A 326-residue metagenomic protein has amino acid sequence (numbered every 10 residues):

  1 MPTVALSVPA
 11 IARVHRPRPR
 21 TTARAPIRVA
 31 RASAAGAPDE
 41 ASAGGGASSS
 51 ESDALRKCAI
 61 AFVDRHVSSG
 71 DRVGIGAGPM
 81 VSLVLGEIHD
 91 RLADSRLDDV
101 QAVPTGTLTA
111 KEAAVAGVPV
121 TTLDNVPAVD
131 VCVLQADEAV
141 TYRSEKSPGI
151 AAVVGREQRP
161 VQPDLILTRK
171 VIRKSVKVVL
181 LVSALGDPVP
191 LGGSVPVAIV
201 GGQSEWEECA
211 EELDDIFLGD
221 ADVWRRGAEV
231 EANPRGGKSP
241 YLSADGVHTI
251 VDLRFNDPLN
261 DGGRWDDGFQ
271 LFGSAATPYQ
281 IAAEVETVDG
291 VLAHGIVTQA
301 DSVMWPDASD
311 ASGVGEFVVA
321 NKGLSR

Functional and structural regions predicted by a protein language model:
M1-L6, I27-E40: N-terminal mitochondrial targeting presequences
M1-P19, A23: N-terminal chloroplast transit peptides
A25-I27, S52: Generic alpha-helix initiation/capping and coil-helix boundary signal
G36-Q135, E286, A300-S302: N-terminal active-site beta-alpha-beta segment that forms phosphate/nucleotide-binding and substrate-recognition loops
A41-A43, L108-R326: Conserved phosphate- and dinucleotide-binding cores of soluble alpha/beta proteins, encompassing both enzyme active
